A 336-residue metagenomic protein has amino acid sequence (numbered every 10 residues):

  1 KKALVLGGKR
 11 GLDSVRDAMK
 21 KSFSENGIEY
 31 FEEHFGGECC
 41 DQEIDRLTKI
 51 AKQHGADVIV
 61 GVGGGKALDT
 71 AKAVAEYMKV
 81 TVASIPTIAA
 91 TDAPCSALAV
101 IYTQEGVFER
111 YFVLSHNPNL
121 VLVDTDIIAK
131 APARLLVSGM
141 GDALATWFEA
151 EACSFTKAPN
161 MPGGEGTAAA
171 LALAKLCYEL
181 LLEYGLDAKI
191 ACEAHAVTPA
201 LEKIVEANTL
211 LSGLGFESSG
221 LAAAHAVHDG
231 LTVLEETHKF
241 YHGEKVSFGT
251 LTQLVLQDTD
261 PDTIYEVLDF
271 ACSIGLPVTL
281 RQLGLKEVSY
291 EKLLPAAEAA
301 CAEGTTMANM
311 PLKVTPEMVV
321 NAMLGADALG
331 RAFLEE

Functional and structural regions predicted by a protein language model:
K1-V58, L280: ATP/NTP phosphate-donor binding region
K2-L4, F31, D57-V60, T81-A83 (+3 more regions): Structural motif
L12-R16, D41, K66-A73, T91-C95 (+2 more regions): Short glycine/serine/threonine-rich phosphate/pyrophosphate-binding segments that cradle anionic phosphate groups
A51-I88: A short, small-residue-rich loop immediately preceding and capping a beta-strand
E76-A169: A glycine/threonine-rich phosphate-anchoring loop and its flanking beta-alpha core in nucleotide/phosphate-binding
M161-L276: Active-site segments that bind and position negatively charged phosphate/pyrophosphate groups
T259-E336: C-terminal charged capping/lid subdomain of soluble metabolic enzymes
